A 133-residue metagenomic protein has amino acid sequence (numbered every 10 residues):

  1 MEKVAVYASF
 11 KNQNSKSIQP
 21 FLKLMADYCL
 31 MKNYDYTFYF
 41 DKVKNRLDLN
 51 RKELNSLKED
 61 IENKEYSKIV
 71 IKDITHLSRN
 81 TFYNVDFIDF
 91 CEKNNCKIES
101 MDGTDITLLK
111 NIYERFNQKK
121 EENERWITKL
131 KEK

Functional and structural regions predicted by a protein language model:
M1-K133: Short, structured surface patches at the beginning of a domain
